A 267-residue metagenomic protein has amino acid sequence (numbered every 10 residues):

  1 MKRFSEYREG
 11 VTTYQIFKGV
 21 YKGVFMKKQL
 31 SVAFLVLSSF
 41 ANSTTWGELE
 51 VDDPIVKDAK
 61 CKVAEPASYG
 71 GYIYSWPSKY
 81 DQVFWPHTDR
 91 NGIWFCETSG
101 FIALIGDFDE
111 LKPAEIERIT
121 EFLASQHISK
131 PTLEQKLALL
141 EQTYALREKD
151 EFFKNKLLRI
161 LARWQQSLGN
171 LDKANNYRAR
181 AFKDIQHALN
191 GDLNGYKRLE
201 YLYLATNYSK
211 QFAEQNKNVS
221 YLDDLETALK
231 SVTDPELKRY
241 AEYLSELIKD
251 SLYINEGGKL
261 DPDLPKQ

Functional and structural regions predicted by a protein language model:
R8, Y14-F25: Short, Lys/Arg-enriched N-terminal segments with co-localized hydrophobic residues within the first ~10-30 amino acids
K27-A33: Sec-dependent signal peptide recognition, specifically the positively charged N-region followed immediately by
L35-N42: Hydrophobic h-region of N-terminal signal peptides that target proteins for export in Gram-negative bacteria
N42-E117: N-terminal cysteine/histidine-rich coordination modules
P113-S125, P131-G169, Y196-Q211: Amphipathic alpha-helical repeat scaffolds of TPR domains
Q135-T143, K173-A188, E214-S231, E256-K266: Alpha-helical repeat scaffolds
D150, L193-N194, E214, D234: Short coil/turn linker motifs that delimit alpha-helical repeat modules in TPR/alpha-solenoid proteins
N194-N207, T233-D261: TPR/TPR-like alpha-solenoid helical repeat scaffolds
